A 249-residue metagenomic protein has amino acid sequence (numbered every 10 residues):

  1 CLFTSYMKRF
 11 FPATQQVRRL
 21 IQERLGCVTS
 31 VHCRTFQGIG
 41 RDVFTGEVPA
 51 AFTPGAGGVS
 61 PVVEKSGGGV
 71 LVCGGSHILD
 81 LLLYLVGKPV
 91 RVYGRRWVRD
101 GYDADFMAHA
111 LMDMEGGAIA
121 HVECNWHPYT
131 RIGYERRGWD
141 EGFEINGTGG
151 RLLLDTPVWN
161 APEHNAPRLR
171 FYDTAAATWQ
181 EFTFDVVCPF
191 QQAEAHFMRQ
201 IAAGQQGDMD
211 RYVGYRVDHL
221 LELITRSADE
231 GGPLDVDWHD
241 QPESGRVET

Functional and structural regions predicted by a protein language model:
C1, S30, I119: Short glycine-centered segments of the SAM/dcSAM-binding site in methyltransferase folds
C1-R9: Beta-strand-loop-alpha-helix segment that lines the small-molecule cofactor/substrate pocket of alpha/beta enzymes
K8-G101, G231: Predominantly a Rossmann-like dinucleotide-binding segment in NAD(P)-dependent oxidoreductases
L25, I39-T45, L153-N165: Proline-centered turn/helix-capping motifs that create local helix->coil transitions or kinks
K65-V72, G133, Q180-C188: A short glycine-threonine-serine/GTX helix/turn-capping micro-motif
C73, L79-N160, Q191-Q205, Q241-T249: Contiguous beta-strand/loop segments that form the cofactor/metal-binding neighborhood of enzyme cores
N165, R170-T249: C-terminal helical cap and adjacent loop that interface with cofactors, partners, or active-site loops
